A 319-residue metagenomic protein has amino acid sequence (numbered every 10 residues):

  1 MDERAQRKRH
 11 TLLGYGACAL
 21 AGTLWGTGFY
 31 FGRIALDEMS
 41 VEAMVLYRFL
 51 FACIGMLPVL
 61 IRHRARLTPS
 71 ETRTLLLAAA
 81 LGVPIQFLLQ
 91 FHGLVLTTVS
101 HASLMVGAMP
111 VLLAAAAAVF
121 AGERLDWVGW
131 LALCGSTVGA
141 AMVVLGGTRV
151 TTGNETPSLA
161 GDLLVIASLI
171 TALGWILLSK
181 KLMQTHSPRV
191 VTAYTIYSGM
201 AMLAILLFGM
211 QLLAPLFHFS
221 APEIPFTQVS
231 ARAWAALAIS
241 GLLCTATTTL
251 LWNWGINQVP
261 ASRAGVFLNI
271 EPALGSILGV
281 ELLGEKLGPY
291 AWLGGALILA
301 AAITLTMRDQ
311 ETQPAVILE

Functional and structural regions predicted by a protein language model:
M1-L20, A65, A108-T171, Y290 (+1 more regions): Juxtamembrane helix-loop boundary signature in multi-pass membrane transporters
L13-A17, A43-P58, L77, W130-A141 (+3 more regions): Hydrophobic alpha-helical transmembrane segments of multi-pass integral membrane proteins, especially transporters
G22, R33, V45-F49, E71 (+9 more regions): Residue-level recognition of transmembrane alpha-helices in multi-pass small-molecule transporters/permeases
T23-F29, L57-V106, A116, M142 (+1 more regions): Specific transmembrane alpha-helical segments of multi-pass solute transporters/efflux pumps, especially DMT/EamA
L24-M39, F51, F87-T97, M105 (+6 more regions): Juxtamembrane C-cap of transmembrane helices in multi-pass membrane transport proteins
T27, F31-I34, E38, A52-T68 (+4 more regions): Membrane-interface helix-cap regions at the ends of transmembrane helices in multi-pass membrane proteins
F31, L89, L112-A116, L178 (+4 more regions): Hydrophobic side-chain positions within alpha-helical transmembrane segments of multi-pass secondary transporters
A43-I54, G82, F87, F91-L133 (+3 more regions): Specific alpha-helical transmembrane segments that line the substrate/conduction pathway and gating interfaces
